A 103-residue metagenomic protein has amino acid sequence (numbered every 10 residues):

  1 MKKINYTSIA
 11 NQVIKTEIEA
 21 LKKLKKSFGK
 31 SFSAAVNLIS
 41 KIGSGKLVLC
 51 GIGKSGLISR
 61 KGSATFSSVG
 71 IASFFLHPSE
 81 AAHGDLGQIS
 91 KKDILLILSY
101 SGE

Functional and structural regions predicted by a protein language model:
K2-G45: An N-terminal, well-structured beta->alpha segment
S40-E103: Glycine-rich phosphate-binding loops that contact phosphosugars or nucleotide phosphates
